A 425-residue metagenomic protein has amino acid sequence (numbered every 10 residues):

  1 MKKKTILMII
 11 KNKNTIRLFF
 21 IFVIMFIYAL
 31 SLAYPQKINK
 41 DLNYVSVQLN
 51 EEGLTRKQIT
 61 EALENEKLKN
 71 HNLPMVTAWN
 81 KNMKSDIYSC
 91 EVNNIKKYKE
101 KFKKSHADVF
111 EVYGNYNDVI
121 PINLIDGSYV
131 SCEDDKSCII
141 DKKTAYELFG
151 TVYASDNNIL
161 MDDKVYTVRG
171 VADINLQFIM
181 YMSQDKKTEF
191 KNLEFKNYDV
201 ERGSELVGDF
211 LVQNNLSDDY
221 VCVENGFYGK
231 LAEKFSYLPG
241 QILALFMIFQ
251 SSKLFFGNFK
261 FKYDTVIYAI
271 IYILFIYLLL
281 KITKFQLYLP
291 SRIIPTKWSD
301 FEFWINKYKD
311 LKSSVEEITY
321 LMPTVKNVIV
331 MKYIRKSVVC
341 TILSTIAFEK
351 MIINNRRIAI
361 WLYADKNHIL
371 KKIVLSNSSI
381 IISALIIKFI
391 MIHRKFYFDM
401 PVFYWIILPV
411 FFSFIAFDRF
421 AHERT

Functional and structural regions predicted by a protein language model:
M1-L32, F249-F259: N-terminal Sec/SRP start-transfer signal
F20-S46, F285-P290: Alpha-helical transmembrane segments
L32-K97, W298-L311: Membrane-proximal extracellular/periplasmic loop immediately following the first transmembrane helix
N80-C132: The feature marks short, hydrophobic/small-residue-biased sequence motifs that occur predominantly
G114-I125, I140-D199, S204-V207, L211-S217 (+1 more regions): Mid-to-C-terminal secondary-structure elements that act as membrane-proximal/extracytoplasmic interface segments
Y198-M247, T283-S337, S379-K388, H393-R394 (+1 more regions): A cross-kingdom feature of multi-pass membrane systems that activates on extracytoplasmic/periplasmic
I242-L287, A347-N377, R419-R424: Juxtamembrane interface at the cytosolic side of transmembrane helices
S314-T425: Generic detector of multi-pass transmembrane helix bundles and their immediately adjacent loops in polytopic membrane
